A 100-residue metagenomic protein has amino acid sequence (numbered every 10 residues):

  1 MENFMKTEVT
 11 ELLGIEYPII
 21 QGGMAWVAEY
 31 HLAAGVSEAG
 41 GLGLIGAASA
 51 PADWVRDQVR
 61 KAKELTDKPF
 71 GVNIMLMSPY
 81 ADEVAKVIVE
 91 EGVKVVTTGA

Functional and structural regions predicted by a protein language model:
M1-A100: Active-site entrance/lid segments in N-terminal catalytic domains of soluble metabolic enzymes
